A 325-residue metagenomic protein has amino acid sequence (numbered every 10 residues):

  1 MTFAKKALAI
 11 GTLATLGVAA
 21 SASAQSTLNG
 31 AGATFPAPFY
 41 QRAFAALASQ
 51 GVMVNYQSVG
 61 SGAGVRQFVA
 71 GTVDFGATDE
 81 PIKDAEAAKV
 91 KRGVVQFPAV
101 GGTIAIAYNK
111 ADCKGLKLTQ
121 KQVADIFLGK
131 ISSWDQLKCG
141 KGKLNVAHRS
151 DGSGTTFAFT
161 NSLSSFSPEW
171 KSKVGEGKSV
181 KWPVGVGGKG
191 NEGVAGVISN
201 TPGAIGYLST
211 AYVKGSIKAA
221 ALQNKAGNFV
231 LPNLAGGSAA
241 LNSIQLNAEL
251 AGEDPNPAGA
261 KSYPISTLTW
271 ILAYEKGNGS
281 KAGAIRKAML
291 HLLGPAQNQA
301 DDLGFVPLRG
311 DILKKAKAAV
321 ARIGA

Functional and structural regions predicted by a protein language model:
M1-A9: Bacterial N-terminal signal peptides that target proteins for export
G11-T12, A22: Cleavable N-terminal signal peptides
A14-L16: Beta-strand/beta-sandwich contexts
V18-A24: Sec/Tat signal peptide C-region and signal peptidase I cleavage site
A24-A325: Flexible loop/hinge segments at secondary-structure junctions
